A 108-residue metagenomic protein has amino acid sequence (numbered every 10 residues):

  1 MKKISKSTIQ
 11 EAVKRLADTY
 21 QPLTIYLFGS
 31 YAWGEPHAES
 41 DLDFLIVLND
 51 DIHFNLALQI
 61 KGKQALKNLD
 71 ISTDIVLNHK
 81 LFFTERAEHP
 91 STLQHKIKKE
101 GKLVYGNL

Functional and structural regions predicted by a protein language model:
M1-T24, W33-A38, L48-L108: Catalytic core of pol beta-like nucleotidyltransferases
F28-S30: Glycine-rich beta-strand-to-loop/alpha-helix junction loops that act as flexible
D43-V47: Short beta-strand->loop micro-motif that forms the acidic, two-metal-ion catalytic signature in nucleotide-processing
